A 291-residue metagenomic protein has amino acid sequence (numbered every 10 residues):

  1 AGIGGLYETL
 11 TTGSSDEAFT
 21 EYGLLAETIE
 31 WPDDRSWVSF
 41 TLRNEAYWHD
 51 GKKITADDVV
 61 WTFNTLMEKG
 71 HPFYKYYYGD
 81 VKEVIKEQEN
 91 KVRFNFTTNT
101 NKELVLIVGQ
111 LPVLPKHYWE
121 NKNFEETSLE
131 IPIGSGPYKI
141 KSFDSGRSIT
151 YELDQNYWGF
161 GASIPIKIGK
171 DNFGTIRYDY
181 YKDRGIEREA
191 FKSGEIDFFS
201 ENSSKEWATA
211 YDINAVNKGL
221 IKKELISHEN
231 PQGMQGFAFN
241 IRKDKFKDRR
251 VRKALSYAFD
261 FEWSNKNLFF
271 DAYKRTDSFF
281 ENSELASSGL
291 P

Functional and structural regions predicted by a protein language model:
A1-D33, T41, N64, I133: N-terminal lobe/hinge region of extracytoplasmic solute-binding protein
A1-G2, Y22-E27, K52, Y74 (+3 more regions): A structural "hinge/loop" feature
T11, S15, D34, Y47 (+9 more regions): Sec-exported extracytoplasmic/periplasmic mature domains
S14-E17, V108-R177, K182-I186: Gly/Pro-rich hinge or "lid" segments in bacterial periplasmic/extracellular proteins
E27-P72, E87, R93-N95, E187-A190 (+2 more regions): Aromatic- and charge-enriched surface segment that lines or borders ligand/interaction sites
T41, K75-E120, S135-D144: Surface-exposed binding/hinge segments that line and control ligand-binding clefts or catalytic entry sites
E83-I85, K141-E152, D179-K243, A254 (+2 more regions): Extracellular/periplasmic solute-recognition and catalytic clefts
Y138-K139, T276-P291: Structural transition elements
